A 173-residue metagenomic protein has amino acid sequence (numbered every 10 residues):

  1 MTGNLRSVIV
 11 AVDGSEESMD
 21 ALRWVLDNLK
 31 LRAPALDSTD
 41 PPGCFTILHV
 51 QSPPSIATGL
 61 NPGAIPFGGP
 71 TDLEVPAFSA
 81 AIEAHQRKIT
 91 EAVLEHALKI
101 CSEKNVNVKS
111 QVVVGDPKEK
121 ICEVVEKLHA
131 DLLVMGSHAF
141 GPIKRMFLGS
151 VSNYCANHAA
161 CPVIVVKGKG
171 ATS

Functional and structural regions predicted by a protein language model:
M1-N4, S79-A84, K88-L133, G170-S173: Structural beta-alpha unit
T2-A77, K99-S102, V106-K109: Small/aliphatic-rich secondary-structure junction motif
N4, E17, N28, E123-S173: Gly/Ser-rich helix-loop-strand patches that form or flank binding pockets for ribonucleotide-derived cofactors
A11, R87, Q111, G141-P142: A generic secondary-structure micro-motif detector that highlights 1-2 residue hydrophobic/ambivalent hotspots embedded
V12-D13, V112, V134-S137: Conserved residues at beta->alpha junctions
Q51-P54, D116, H138-A139, K169: Short, flexible active-site-adjacent loop segments at beta-strand->alpha-helix junctions, enriched in small/polar
